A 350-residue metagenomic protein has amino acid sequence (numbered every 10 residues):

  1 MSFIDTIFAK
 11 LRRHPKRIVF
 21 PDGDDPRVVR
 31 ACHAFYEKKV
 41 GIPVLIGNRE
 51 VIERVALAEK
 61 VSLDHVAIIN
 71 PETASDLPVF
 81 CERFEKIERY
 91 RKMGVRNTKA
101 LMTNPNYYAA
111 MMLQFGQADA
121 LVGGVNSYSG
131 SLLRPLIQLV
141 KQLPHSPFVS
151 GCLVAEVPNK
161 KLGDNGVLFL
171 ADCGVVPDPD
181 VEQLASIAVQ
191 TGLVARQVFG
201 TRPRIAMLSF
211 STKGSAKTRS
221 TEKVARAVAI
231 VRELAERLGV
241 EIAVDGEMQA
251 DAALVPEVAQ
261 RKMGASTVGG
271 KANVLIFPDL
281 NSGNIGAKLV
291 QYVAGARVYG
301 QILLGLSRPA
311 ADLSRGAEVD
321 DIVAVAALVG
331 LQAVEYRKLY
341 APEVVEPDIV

Functional and structural regions predicted by a protein language model:
M1-G269, N273-V350: Anion-binding alpha/beta catalytic cores of soluble intermediary-metabolism enzymes, centered on
